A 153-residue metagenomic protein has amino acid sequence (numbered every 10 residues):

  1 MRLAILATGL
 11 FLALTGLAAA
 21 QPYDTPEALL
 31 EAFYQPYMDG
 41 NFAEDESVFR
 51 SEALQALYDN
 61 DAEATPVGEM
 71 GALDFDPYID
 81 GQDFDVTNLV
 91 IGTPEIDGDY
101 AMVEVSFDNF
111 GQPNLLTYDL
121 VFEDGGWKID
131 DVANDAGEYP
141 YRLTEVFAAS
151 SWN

Functional and structural regions predicted by a protein language model:
M1-A7: Bacterial N-terminal signal peptides that target proteins for export
A7-T8, A18: Cleavable N-terminal signal peptides
A13-L17: N-terminal signal peptide c-region/cleavage motif recognized by signal peptidases
Q21-P22, Q55-Q112: Surface-exposed, charged secondary-structure patches
D24-N41: Short, aromatic-enriched amphipathic alpha-helices that serve as compact interaction elements
M38-A64: Short, solvent-exposed secondary-structure junction/capping segments
I96-Y100, E104, F110-N114, D131-N153: Low-complexity, intrinsically disordered terminal/linker segments enriched in charged and Gly/Pro repeats
L116-V121: Hydrophobic/aromatic beta-strand elements that line small-molecule binding cavities or substrate pockets in beta-rich
